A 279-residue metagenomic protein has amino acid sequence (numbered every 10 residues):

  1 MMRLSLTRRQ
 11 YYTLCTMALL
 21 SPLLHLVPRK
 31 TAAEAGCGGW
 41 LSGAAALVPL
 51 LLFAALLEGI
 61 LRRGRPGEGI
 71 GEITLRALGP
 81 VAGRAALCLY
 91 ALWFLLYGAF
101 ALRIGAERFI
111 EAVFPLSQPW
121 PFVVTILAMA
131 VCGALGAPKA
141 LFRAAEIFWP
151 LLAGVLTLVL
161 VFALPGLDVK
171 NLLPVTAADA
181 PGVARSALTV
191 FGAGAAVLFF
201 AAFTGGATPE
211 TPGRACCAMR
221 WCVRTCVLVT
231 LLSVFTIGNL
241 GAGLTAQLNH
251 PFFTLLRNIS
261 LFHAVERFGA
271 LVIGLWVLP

Functional and structural regions predicted by a protein language model:
M1-L6: Short, Lys/Arg-rich, polar N-terminal cytosolic tail immediately upstream of the first transmembrane signal-anchor
R8-L26, S42, A46, Y90-F94 (+5 more regions): Hydrophobic, membrane-embedded alpha-helices of multi-pass small-molecule transporters
L24-H25, P49-L57, V155, V159 (+1 more regions): Alpha-helical transmembrane segments of multipass membrane proteins
L24-P119: Membrane helical hairpin/interfacial module
A33, I104-I110, L127-F148, G206-E210: Membrane-water interface regions at transmembrane-helix termini and the short interhelical loops of multi-pass membrane
A77-C88, F148-A163, C222-L231: Small-residue-rich segments of transmembrane alpha-helices in multi-pass membrane proteins, especially helix faces
L95-G98, L102, A134, P150-T176 (+1 more regions): Hydrophobic alpha-helical segments and their helix-loop junctions in multi-pass secondary transporters
N239-G269: Membrane-interface interhelical connector segments
